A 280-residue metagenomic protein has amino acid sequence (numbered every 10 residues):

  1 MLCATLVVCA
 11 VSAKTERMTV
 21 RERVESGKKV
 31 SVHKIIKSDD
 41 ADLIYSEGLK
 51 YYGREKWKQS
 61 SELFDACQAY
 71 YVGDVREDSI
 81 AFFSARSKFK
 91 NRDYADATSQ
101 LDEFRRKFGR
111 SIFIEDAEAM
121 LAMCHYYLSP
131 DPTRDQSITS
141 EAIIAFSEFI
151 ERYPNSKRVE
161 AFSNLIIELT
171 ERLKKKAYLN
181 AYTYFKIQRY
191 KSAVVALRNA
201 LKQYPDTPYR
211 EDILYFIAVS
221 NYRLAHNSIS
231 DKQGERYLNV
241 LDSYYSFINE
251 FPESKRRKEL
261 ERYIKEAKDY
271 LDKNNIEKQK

Functional and structural regions predicted by a protein language model:
M1-V8: Bacterial N-terminal signal peptides
V11-K280: Acidic, polar-rich low-complexity tracts and alpha-helical solenoid repeat scaffolds
